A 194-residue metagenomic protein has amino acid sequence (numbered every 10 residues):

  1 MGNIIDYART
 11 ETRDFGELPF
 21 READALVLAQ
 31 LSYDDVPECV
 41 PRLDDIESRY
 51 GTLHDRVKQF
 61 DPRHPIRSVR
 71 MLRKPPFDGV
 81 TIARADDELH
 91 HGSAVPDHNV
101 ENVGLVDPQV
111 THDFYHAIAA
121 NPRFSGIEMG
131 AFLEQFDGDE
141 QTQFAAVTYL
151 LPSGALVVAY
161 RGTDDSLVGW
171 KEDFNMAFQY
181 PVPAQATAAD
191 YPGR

Functional and structural regions predicted by a protein language model:
M1-R194: Non-catalytic, mobile gating and regulatory segments of ester bond hydrolases
